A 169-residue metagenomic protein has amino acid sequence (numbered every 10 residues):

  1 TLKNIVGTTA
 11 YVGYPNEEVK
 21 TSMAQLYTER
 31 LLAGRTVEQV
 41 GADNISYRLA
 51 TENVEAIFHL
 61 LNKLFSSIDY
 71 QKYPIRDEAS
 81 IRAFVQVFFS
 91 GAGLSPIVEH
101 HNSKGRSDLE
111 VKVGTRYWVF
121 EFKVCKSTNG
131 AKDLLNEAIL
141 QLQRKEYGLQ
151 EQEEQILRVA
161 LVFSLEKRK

Functional and structural regions predicted by a protein language model:
T1-A138, E146, K169: Extended alpha-helical interface modules used as scaffolds for assembling large macromolecular complexes
L134-N136, E146-K169: Nucleic-acid nuclease catalytic cores
L142: Short amphipathic alpha-helical/adjacent loop interface patches that line ligand and macromolecule-binding sites
